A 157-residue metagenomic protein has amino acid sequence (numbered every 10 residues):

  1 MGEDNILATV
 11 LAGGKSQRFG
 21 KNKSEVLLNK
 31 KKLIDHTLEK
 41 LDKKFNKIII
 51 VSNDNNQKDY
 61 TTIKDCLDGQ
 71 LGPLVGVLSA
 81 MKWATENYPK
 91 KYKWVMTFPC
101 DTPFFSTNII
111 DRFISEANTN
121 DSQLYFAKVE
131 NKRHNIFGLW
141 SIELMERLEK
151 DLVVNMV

Functional and structural regions predicted by a protein language model:
G2-M156: Nucleotide and nucleotide-moiety/phosphate-recognizing core
